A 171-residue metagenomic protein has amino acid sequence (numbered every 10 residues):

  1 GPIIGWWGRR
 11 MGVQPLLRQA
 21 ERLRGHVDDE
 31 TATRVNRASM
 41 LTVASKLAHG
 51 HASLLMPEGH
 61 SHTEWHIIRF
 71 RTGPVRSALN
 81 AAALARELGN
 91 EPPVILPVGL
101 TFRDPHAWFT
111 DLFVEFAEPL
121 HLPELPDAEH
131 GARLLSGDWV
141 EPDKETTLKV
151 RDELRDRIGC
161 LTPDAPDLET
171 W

Functional and structural regions predicted by a protein language model:
G1-K144: Soluble catalytic domains of membrane acyltransferases
S136-W171: Long, charge-rich alpha-helical interaction segments
